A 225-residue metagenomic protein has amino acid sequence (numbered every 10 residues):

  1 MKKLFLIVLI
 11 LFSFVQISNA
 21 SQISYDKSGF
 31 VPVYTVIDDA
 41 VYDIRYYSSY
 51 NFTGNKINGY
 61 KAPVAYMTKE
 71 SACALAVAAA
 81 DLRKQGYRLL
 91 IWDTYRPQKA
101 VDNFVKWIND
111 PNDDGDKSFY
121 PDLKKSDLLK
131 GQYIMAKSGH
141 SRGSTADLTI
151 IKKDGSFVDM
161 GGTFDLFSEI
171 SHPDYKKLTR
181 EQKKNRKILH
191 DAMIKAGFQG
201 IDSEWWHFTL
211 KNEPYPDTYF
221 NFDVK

Functional and structural regions predicted by a protein language model:
L4-S13: Sec-dependent N-terminal signal peptides
N19-T94, K99-S203, N212-K225: Extracytoplasmic cell-surface/polysaccharide-interacting catalytic and binding patches
F208: Conserved metal-phosphate-binding beta-hairpin within the catalytic cores of diverse ATP-dependent phosphoryl-transfer
